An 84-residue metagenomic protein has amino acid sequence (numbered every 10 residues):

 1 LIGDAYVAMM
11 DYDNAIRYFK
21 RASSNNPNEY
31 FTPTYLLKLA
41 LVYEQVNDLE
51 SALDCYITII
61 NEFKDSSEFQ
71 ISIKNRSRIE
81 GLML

Functional and structural regions predicted by a protein language model:
S23-F31, I60-S72: Short solvent-exposed coil/turn linkers within tandem alpha-helical repeat scaffolds
